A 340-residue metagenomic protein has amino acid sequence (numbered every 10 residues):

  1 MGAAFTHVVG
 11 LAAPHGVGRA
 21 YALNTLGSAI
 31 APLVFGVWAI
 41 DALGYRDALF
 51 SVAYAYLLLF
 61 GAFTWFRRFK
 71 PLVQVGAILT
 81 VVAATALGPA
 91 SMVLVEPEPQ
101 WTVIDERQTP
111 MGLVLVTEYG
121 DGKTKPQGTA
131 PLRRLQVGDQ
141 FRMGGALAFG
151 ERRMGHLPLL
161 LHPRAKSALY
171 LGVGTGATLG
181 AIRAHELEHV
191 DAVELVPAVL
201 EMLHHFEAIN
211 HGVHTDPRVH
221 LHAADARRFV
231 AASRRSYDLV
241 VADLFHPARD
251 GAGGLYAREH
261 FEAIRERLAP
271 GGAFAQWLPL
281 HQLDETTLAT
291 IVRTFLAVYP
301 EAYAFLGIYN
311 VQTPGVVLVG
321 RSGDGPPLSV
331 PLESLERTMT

Functional and structural regions predicted by a protein language model:
M1-S329, E333-R337: Alpha-helical transmembrane segments of multi-pass membrane proteins
